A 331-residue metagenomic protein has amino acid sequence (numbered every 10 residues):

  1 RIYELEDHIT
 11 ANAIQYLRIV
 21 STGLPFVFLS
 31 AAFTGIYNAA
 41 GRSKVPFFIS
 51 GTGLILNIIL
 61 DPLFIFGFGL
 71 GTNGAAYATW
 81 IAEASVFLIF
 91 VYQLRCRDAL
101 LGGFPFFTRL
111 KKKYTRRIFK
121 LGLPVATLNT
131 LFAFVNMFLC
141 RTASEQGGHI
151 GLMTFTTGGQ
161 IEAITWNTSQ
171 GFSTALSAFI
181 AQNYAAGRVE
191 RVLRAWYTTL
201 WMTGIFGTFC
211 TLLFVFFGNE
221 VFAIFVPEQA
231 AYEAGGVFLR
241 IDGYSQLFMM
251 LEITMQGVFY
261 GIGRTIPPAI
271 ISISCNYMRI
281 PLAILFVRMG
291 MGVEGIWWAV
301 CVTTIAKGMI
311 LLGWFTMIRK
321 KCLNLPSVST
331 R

Functional and structural regions predicted by a protein language model:
R1-G23, G67-G122, I180-S245, F286-R331: Short alpha-helical transmembrane segments in multi-pass integral membrane proteins
I19, S30, G53, A82-V86 (+4 more regions): Transmembrane helical elements of multi-pass membrane transporters/channels
I19-N38, P46-N57, A75-F90, Q170-S173 (+3 more regions): Short runs within selected transmembrane alpha-helices of multi-pass transporters and secretion channels
V27-P46, C140, T154-L212, F216-F217 (+1 more regions): Small-residue-rich hydrophobic transmembrane alpha-helices
F33-G41, D61-N73: Membrane-water interface regions at transmembrane-helix termini and the short interhelical loops of multi-pass membrane
G35, P62, T79, Y92 (+10 more regions): Transmembrane alpha-helix boundary and packing residues in multipass membrane permease domains and related
S43-V45, G71-T72, G148-G151, T265-P267 (+1 more regions): Membrane-helix interface segments
N57, I65, F132-S144, H149-L152 (+3 more regions): Juxtamembrane/transmembrane-helix interface segments of polytopic membrane transporters
